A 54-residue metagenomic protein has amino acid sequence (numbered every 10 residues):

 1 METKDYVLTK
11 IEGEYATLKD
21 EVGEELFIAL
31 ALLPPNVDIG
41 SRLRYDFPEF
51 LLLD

Functional and structural regions predicted by a protein language model:
M1, E21-G23: Glycine-centered tight beta-turn/hairpin loop motif at sheet-sheet or coil-to-beta transitions
M1-E12: Structural detector for short beta-strands of small beta-barrel domains
E14-T17: Short aromatic-glycine-enriched beta-strand elements
E24-P35: Beta-strand/loop nucleic-acid-binding surfaces
P48-D54: Short, Lys/Arg- and Gly-enriched loop/turn segments at beta-strand edges
